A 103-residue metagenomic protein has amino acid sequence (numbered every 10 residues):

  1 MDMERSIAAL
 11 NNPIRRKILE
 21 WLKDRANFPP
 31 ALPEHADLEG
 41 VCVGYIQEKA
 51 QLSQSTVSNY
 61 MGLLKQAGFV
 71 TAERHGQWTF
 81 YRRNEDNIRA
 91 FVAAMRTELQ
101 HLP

Functional and structural regions predicted by a protein language model:
M1-I7: Short, Lys/Arg-enriched N-terminal segment that forms or immediately precedes the first helix of a structured domain
D2, N87-L102: Short, solvent-exposed amphipathic helices
A8, P13-S53, T79-D86: N-terminal helix-turn-helix DNA-binding core of bacterial DNA-binding proteins
E48, N59, K65-Q66: Alpha-helical residues within the helix-turn-helix
K65-H75, R82: Beta-hairpin "wing" of winged helix-turn-helix
